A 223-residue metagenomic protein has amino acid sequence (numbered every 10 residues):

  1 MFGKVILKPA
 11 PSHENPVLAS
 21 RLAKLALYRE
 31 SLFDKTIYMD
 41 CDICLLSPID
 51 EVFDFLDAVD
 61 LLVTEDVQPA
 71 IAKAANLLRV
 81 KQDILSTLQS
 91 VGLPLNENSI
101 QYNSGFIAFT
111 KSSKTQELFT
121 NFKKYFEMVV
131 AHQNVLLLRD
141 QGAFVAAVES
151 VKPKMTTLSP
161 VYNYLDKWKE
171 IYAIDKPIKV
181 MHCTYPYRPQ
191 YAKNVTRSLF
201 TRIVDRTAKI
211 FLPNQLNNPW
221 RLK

Functional and structural regions predicted by a protein language model:
M1-K223: Glycosyltransferase catalytic domains, chiefly GT-A lineage
